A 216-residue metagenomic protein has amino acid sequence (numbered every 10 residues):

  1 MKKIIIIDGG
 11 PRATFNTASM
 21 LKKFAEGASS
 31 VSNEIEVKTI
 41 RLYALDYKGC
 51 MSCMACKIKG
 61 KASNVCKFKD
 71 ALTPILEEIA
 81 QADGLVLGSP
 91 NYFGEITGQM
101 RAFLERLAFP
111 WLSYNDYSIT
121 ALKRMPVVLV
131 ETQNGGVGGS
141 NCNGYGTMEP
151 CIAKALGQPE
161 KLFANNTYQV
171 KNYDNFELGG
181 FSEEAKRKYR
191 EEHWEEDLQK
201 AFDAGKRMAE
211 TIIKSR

Functional and structural regions predicted by a protein language model:
M1-D116, G180-R216: N-terminal beta1-alpha1-beta2 submodule of the flavodoxin-like/Rossmannoid cofactor-binding fold
A44-Y47, I119-L122, K154-G180: Mobile beta-alpha loop/short-helix "lid" or hinge segments that flank ligand
G84-L87, G135, K171-L178: A general structural signal for short secondary-structure boundary/capping elements
Y92-G94, G135-G136, Y168-Q169: Short, catalytically relevant binding-site loops at active-site mouths
G98-Q99, L112-F163: Short, glycine-/small-residue-rich phosphate/pyrophosphate-handling segment
